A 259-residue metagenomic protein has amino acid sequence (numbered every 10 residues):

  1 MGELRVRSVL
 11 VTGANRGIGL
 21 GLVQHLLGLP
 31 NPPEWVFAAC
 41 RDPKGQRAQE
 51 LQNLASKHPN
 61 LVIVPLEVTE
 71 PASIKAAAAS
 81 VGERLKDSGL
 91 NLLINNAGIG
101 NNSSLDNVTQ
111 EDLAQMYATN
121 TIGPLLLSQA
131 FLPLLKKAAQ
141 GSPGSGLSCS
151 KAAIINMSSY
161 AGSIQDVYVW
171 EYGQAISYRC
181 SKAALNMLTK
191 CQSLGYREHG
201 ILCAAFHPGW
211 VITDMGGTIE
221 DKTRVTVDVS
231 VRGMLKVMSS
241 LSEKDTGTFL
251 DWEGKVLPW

Functional and structural regions predicted by a protein language model:
T12, S88-G98, N120, N156-S158 (+1 more regions): Rossmann-fold scaffold of SDR-type NAD(P)-dependent oxidoreductases
N15, G19-Q24: N-terminal Rossmann NAD(P)H-binding glycine-rich loop of SDR-like oxidoreductase domains
L27-A48: Conserved glycine-rich Rossmann-like NAD(P)H-binding loop of the short-chain dehydrogenase/reductase
G45, L66-A79, Q110: The beta1-alpha1 cofactor-binding region of Rossmann-like NAD(H)/NADP(H)-dependent oxidoreductases
L54-A72: Rossmann-fold cofactor-recognition segment
H58-V62, S80-L93, N101, E243: A glycine-rich helix->loop->beta "capping" turn within Rossmann-like NAD(P)(H)-dependent oxidoreductase domains
G98-I99, S104-A118, I122, L132-R197: Catalytic loop of short-chain dehydrogenase/reductase
E198, A205-P208, T213, G217-W259: C-terminal helical subdomain
